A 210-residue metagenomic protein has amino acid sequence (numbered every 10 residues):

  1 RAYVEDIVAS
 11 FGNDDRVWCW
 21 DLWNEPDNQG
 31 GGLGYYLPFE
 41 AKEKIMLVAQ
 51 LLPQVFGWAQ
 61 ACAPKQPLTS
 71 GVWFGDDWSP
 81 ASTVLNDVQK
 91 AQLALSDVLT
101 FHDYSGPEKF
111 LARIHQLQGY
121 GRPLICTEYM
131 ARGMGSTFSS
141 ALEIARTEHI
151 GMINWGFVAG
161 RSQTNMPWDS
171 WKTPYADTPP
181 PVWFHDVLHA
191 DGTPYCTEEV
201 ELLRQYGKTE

Functional and structural regions predicted by a protein language model:
A2-E5, A9-G12, R16-C19, W23-G160 (+2 more regions): Extracellular glycoside hydrolase catalytic/binding regions
A9, Q205-E210: Non-catalytic accessory regions flanking glycosidase/transglycosidase catalytic cores in CAZymes
